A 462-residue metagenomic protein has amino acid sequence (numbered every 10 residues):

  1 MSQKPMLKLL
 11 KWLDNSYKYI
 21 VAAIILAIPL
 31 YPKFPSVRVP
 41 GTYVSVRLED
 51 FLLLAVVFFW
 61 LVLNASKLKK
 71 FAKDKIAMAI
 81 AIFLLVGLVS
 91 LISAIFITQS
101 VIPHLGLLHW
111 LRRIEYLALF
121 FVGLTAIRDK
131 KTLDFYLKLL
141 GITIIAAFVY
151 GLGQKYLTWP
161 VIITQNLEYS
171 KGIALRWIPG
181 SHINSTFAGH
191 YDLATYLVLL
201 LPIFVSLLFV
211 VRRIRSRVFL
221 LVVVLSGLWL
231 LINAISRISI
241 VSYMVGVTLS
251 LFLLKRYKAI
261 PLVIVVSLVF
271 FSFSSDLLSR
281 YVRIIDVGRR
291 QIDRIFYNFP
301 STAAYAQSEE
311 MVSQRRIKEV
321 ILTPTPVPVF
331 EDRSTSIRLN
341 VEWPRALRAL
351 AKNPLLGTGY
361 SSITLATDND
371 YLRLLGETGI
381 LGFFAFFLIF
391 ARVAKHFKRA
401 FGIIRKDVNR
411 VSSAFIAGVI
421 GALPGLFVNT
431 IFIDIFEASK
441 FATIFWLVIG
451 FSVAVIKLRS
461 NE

Functional and structural regions predicted by a protein language model:
M1-N15, V211-I214, R399-I416, V448-E462: A juxtamembrane structural motif centered on a specific transmembrane helix
D14-V21, K75-V86, I114, V122-W159: Interfacial loop-to-transmembrane-helix boundary motif in multi-pass membrane proteins
Y17-V37, E49-I114: N-terminal hydrophobic segments of proteins, predominantly signal-anchor/transmembrane helices of inner/organellar
I20-L26, V222-L225, K398-F432: Loop-to-helix entry and N-terminal half of a specific, functionally important transmembrane alpha helix in multi-pass
A55-F58, M244, K255-V265, V419-T430 (+1 more regions): Transmembrane alpha-helices of multi-pass inner-membrane enzymes
L88-I92, A118, D134-P179, S185-L254 (+6 more regions): Alpha-helical transmembrane segments of multi-pass inner-membrane proteins
V149, K155-T158, A234, L254-V329 (+1 more regions): A membrane-periplasm/extracellular boundary helix in multi-pass inner-membrane enzymes that assemble envelope glycans
N184, G189, E342-P344, N353-K398 (+2 more regions): A conserved mid-to-late transmembrane alpha helix and its immediate loop/hinge that forms the functional core
